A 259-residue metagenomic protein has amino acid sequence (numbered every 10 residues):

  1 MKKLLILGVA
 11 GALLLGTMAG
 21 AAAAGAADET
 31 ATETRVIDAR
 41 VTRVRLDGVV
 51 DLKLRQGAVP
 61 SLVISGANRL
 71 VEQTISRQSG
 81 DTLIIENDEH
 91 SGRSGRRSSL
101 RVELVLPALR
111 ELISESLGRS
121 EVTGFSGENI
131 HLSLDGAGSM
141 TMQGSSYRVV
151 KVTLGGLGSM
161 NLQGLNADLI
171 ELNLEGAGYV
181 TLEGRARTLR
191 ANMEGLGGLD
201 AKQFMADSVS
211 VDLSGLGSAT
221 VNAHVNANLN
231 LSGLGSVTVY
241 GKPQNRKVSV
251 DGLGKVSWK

Functional and structural regions predicted by a protein language model:
M1-K259: Intrinsically disordered, low-complexity terminal regions
